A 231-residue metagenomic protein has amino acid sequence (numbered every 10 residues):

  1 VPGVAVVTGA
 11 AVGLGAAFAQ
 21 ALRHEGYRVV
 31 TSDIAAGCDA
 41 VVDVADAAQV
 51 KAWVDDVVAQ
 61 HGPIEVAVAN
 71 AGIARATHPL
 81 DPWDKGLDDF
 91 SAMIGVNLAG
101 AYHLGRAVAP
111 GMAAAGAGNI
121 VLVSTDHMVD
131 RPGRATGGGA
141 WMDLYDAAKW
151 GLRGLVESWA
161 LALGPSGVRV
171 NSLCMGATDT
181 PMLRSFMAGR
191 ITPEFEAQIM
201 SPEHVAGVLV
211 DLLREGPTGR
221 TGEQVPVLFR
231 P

Functional and structural regions predicted by a protein language model:
P2-V30: Canonical Rossmann dinucleotide-binding motif of NAD(H)/NADP(H)-dependent dehydrogenases/reductases, specifically
V41-A52, L87: The beta1-alpha1 cofactor-binding region of Rossmann-like NAD(H)/NADP(H)-dependent oxidoreductases
N70-H78: Conserved NAD(P)H cofactor-binding loop of Rossmann-fold oxidoreductase domains
H78-S91: Substrate-binding pocket helix/loop in short-chain dehydrogenase/reductase
G105-R106, E157: A short, exposed helix-loop element centered on a Lys and neighboring polar residues
N119-G151, V156-E157, L161-P165, A177: Catalytic loop of short-chain dehydrogenase/reductase
S172, P193-P231: C-terminal helical subdomain
